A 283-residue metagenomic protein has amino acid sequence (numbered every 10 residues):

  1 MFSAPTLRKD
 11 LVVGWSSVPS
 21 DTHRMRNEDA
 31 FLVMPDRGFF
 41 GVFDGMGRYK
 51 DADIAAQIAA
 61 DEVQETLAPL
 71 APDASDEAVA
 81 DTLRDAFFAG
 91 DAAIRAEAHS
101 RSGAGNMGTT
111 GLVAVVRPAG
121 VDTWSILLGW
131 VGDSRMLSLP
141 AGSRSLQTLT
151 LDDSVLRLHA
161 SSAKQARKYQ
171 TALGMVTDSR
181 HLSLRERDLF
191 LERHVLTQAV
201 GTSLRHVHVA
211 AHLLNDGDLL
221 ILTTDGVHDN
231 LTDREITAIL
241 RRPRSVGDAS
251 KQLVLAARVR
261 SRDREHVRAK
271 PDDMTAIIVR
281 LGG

Functional and structural regions predicted by a protein language model:
M1-G283: PP2C/PPM-type serine/threonine phosphatase catalytic domain
